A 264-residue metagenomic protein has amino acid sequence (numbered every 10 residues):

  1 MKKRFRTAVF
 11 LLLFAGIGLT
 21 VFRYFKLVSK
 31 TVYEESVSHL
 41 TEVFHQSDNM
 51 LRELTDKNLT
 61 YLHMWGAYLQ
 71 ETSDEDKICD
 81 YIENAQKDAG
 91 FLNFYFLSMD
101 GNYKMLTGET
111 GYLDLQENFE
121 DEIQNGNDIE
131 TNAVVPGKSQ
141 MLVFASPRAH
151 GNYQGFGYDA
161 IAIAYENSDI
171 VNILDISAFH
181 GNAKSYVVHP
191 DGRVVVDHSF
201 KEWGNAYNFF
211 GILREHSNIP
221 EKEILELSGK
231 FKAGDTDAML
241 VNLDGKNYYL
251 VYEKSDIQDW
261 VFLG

Functional and structural regions predicted by a protein language model:
F5-E75: Juxtamembrane extracytoplasmic/periplasmic/luminal helical "stalk" adjacent to the first N-terminal
T41, L59, H63, C79-I82 (+2 more regions): Extracytoplasmic/secreted envelope proteins and their assembly/folding machinery, especially bacterial periplasmic
E75-G90, A160-I212: Solvent-exposed, extracytoplasmic
D88, F94, D100-S177, K184: Extracytoplasmic/periplasmic ligand-binding sensor regions of membrane-associated signaling proteins
M99, P190, L243: Short, ordered coil/turn segments that flank beta-strands lining enzyme active or ligand-binding pockets
G101-E117, V195-E215: GAF sensory domains
L213-G264: Extracellular/periplasmic juxtamembrane segments that couple receptor/chemosensory ectodomains to their
